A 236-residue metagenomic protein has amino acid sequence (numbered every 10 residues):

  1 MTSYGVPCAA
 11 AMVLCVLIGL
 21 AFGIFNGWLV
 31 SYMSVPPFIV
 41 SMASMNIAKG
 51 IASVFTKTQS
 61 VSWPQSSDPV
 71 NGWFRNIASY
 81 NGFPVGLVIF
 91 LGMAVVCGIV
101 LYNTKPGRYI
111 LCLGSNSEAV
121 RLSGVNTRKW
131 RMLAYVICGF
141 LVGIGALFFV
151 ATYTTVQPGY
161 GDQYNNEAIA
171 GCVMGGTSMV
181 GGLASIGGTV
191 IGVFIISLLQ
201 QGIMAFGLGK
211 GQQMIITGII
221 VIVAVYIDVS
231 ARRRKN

Functional and structural regions predicted by a protein language model:
T2-M45, I191-G192: Alpha-helical transmembrane segments within multi-pass membrane transporters and channels
Y4, I24-Y32, V54-F55, I99 (+5 more regions): Membrane-interface helix caps of multi-pass small-molecule transporters
Y4-V6, M33-V35, T104, V125 (+2 more regions): Membrane-helix interface residues
P7-V13, A21-N26, V30, Y80-V156: Helix-loop-helix "hairpin" substructures at the membrane interface of multi-pass membrane proteins
V16, M45-G50, I89-V100, Y135-A146 (+3 more regions): Hydrophobic core segments of alpha-helical transmembrane domains in multi-pass membrane transport and ion-translocation
M33, P37-T104, W130-L133, T152-G161 (+1 more regions): Transmembrane helix-bundle core of multi-pass membrane transporters and related energy-transducing complexes
S115, L122-K129, L199-N236: Cytosolic-side transmembrane-helix boundaries in multi-pass membrane proteins
V142, T152-G218: Transmembrane alpha-helical segments in multi-pass inner-membrane proteins
